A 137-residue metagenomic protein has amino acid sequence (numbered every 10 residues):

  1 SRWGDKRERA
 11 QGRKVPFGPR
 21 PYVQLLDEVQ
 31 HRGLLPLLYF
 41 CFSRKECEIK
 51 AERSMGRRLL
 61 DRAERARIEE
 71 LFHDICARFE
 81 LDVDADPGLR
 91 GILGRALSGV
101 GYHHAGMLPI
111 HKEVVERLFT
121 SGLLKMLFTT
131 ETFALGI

Functional and structural regions predicted by a protein language model:
R2-E8, F17, V23, F40 (+1 more regions): Conserved C-terminal RecA-like helicase domain
K14: Conserved nucleotide-sugar donor-binding subdomain of glycosyltransferases
H31, I92-G94, I137: A generic structural signal for short, solvent-exposed coil/turn residues that cap or connect secondary-structure
H31-R32, S121: Alpha-helix termination/capping residues and helix-transition junctions
R32-L35, S98: Inter-lobe coupling/hinge region of RecA-like P-loop helicase motors
M126-I137: A short beta-strand element within the Helicase C-terminal
